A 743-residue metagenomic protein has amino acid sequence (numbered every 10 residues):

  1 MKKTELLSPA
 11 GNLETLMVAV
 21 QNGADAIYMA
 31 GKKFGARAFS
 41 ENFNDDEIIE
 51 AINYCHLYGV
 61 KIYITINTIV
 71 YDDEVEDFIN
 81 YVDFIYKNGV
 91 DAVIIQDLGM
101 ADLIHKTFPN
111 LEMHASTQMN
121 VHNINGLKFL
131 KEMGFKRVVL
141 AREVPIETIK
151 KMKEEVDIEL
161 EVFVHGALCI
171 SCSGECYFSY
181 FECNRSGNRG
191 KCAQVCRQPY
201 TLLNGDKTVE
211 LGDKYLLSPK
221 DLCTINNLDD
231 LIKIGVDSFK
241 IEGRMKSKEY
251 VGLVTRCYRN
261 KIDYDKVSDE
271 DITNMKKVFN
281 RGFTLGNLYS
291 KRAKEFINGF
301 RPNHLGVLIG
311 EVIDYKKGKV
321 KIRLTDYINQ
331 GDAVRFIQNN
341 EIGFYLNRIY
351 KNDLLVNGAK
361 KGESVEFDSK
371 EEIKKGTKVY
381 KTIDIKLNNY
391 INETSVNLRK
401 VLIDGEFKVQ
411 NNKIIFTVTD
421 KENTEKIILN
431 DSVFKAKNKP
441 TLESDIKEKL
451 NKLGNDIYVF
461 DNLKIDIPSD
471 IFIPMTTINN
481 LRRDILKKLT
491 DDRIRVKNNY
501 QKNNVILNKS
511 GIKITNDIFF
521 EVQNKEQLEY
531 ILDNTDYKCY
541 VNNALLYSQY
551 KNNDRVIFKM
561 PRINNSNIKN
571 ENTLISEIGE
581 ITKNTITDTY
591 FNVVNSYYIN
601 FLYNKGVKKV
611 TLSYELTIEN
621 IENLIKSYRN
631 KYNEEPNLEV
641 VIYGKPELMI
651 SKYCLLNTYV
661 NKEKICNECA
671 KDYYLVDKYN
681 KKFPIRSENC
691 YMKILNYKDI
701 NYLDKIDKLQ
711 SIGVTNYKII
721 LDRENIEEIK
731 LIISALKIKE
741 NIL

Functional and structural regions predicted by a protein language model:
M1-V121, N125, V139-E143, E147-S238 (+1 more regions): Active-site pocket-lining/capping segments in soluble small-molecule metabolic enzymes
K136: Long, basic N-terminal domains or extensions that often function in RNA/ssDNA interaction or organelle/cellular
